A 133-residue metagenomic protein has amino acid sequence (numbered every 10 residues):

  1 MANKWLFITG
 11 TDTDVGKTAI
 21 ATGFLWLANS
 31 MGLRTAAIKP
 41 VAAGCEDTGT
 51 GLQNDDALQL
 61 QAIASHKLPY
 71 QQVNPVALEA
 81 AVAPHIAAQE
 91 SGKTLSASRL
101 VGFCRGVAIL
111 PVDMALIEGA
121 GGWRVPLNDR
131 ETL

Functional and structural regions predicted by a protein language model:
N3, A19-T94, S98, F103-G106: N-terminal phosphate/diphosphate-binding loop that engages ATP/GTP or pyrophosphate donors across diverse enzyme folds
N3-F7, D113-L116: Residue-level preference for the first positions of well-ordered beta-strands
F7-A21: Glycine-rich phosphate-binding P-loop
G10-D12, P40-V41, V76, E118-A120: Fold-independent oxyanion-binding glycine-rich loops and adjacent beta-strand/coil segments at enzyme active sites
D14, G44-E46, G122-V125: Short, active-site-adjacent cap segments at secondary-structure transitions
F24, S30, M114, G119-L133: Conserved catalytic-core segment of NTP-binding enzymes
V107-D113: Glycine-rich phosphate-binding loop signature in dinucleotide/nucleotide-binding domains
